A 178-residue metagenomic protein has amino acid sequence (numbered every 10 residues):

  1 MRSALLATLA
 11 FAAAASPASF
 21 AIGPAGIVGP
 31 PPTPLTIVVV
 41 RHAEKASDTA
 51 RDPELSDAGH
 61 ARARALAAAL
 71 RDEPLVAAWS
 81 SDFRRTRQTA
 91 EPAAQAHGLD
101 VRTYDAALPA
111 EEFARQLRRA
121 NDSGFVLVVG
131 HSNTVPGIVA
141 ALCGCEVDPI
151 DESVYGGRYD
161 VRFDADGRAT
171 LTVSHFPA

Functional and structural regions predicted by a protein language model:
M1-A4: Positively charged n-region of N-terminal signal peptides that target proteins for export
A7-S16: Bacterial N-terminal signal peptides
I22-S123, V135-G137, C143-A178: Active-site-proximal alpha-helix that buttresses catalytic centers in soluble enzyme cores
V126: Conserved beta-strand position immediately N-terminal to the Walker
V129-H131: Short beta-strand segments
